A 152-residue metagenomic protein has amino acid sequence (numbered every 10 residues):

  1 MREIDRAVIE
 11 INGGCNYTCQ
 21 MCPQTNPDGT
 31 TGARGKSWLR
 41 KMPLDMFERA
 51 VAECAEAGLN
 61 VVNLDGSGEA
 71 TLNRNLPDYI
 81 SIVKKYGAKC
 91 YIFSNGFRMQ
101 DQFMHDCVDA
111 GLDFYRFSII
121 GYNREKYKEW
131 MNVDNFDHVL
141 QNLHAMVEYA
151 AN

Functional and structural regions predicted by a protein language model:
M1-F114, E125, E129-D137, Q141: Conserved alpha-helical substructure of the radical SAM core
C90, L143-N152: Conserved strand-turn element in the central/C-terminal portion of the radical SAM core barrel that lines
F117-I119: Conserved phosphate-donor/acceptor-positioning beta-strand/loop module used by diverse small-molecule
